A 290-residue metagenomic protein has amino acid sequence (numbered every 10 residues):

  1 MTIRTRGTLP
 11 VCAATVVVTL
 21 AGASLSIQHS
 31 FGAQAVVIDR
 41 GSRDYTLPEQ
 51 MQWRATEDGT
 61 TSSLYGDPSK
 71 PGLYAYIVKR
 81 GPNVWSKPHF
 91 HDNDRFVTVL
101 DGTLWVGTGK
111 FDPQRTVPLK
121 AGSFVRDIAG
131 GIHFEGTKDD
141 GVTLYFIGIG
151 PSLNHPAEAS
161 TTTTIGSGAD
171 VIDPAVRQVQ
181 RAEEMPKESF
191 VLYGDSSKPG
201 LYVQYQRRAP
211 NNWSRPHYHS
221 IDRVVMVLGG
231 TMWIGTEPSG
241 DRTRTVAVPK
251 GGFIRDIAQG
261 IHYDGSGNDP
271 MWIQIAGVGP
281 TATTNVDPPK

Functional and structural regions predicted by a protein language model:
T2-V16: Bacterial N-terminal signal peptides that target proteins for export
V18-H29: C-terminal segment of classical bacterial N-terminal signal peptides
F31-Y74, P156-Y202, P288-K290: A short, N-terminal "cap"/entry segment at the start of jelly-roll beta-barrel domains of the cupin/DSBH fold
I38-D44, Q114, F134-D173, T243-V246 (+3 more regions): Double-stranded beta-helix
Y74-H91, A129, Y202-H219, I257-A258: Conserved short histidine dyad/triad with adjacent acidic residue
G81-V84, H91-K110, A209-N212, H219-S239: Glycine- and acidic-residue-biased ligand/ion/polar-headgroup-sensing regions
S86-P88, V106-G107, R115, D127 (+5 more regions): Short beta-strand His + acidic residue motifs that chelate non-heme Fe in jelly-roll/DSBH and cupin folds
F111-G130, P238-Q259: Short acidic-glycine-tyrosine-enriched beta hairpin
